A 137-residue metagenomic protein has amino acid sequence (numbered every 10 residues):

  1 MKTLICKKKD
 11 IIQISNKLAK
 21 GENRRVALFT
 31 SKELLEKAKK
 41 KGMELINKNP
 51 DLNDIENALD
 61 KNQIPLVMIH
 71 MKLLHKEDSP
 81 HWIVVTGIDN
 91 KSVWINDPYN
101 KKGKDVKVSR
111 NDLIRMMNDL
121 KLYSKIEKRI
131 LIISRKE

Functional and structural regions predicted by a protein language model:
M1-I46, I126, I132-K136: Cysteine-nucleophile protease catalytic domains, especially the papain-like/related folds used in DUB/UBL proteases
K2, L73-L74: Short, catalytically relevant binding-site loops at active-site mouths
I5, L66-M68, I95: A structural signal for short, well-ordered beta-strand segments and their strand-loop junctions that often border
K7-D10, I83-I88: Short alpha-helical "patches" and their helix-cap loops
A27, L59-D60, H70, K76-S79 (+1 more regions): Noncatalytic regulatory segments and standalone regulatory/sensor domains
A27-L73: Internal catalytic-core helix/loop-beta-alpha segment that presents or stabilizes conserved functional determinants
I64, W82-I83: Structural motif
